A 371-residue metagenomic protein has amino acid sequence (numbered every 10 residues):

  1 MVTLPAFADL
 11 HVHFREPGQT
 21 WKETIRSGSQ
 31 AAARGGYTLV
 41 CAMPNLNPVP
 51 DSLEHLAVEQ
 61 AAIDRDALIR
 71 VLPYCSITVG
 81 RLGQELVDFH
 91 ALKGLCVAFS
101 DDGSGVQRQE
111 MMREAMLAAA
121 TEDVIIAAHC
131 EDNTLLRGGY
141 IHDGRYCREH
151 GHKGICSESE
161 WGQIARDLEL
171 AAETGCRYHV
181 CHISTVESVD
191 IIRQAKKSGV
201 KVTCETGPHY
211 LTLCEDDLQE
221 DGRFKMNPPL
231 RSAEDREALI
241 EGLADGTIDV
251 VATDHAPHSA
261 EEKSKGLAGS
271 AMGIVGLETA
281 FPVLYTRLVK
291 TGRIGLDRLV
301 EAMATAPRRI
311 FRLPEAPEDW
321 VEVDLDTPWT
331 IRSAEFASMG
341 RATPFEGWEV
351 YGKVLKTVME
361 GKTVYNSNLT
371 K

Functional and structural regions predicted by a protein language model:
V2-D66: Metal-associated gating/positioning segment near the N- to mid-region
L10-E23, P44-L46, L72-E85, G103 (+1 more regions): Active-site mouth loops of central-metabolism enzymes
H11, A32, G36, V71 (+10 more regions): Divalent metal-coordination and catalytic microenvironments
G36-C41, L68-L72, L95-A98, L170-R177 (+1 more regions): Short, surface-exposed connector motifs at secondary-structure boundaries
A61-I77: A glycine-rich helix N-cap at a beta->alpha junction
E85-V251: Histidine/acidic residue-rich metal-binding segments in metalloenzymes
E149-R177, A244-D245, D249-V251, A256-V323: His/Asp/Glu-enriched, well-ordered alpha-helical/loop segment that forms or immediately abuts the divalent-metal
G266-G269, P317-K371: C-terminal cap of metal-dependent C-N hydrolases
